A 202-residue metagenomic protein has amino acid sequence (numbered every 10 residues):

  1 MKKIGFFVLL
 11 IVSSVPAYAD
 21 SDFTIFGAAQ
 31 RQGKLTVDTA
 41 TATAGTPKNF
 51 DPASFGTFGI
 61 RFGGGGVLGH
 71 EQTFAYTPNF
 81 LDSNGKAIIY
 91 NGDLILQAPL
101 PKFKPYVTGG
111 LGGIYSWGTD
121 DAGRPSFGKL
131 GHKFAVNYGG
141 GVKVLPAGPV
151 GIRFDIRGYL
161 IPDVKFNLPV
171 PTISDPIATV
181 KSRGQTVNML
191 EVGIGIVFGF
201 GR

Functional and structural regions predicted by a protein language model:
V15-A19: Sec/Tat signal peptide C-region and signal peptidase I cleavage site
S21-I25, L68-Q72, Y90, P105-L111 (+4 more regions): Transmembrane beta-strands of outer-membrane beta-barrel proteins
D22, T186-R202: Outer-membrane beta-barrel "beta-signal"
D22-T24, D38-Q97, P149-G151, L160: Glycine- and aromatic-enriched membrane insertion/assembly motifs of diderm outer-membrane and organelle channel
A29-G33, G64-G66, F74-F80, L111-W117 (+2 more regions): Transmembrane beta-strands of outer-membrane beta-barrel pores
L35-A44, L81-A87, W117-S126, K165-T172: Outer-membrane beta-barrel translocator domains and adjoining extracellular loop/strand segments of Gram-negative
P52-F58, N84-Y90, F103, G128-V136 (+1 more regions): Residues that define the transmembrane beta-barrel architecture of outer-membrane proteins
G64-L68, A98-F103, V144-G148, F200-R202: Outer-membrane beta-barrel strand-turn architecture
